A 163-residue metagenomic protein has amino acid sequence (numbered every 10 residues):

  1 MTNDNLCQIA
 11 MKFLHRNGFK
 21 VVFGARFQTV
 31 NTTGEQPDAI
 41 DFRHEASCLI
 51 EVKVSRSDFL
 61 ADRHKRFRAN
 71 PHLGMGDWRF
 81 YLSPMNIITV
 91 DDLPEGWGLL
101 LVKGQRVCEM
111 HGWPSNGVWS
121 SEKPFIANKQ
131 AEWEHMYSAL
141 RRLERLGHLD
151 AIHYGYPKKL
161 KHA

Functional and structural regions predicted by a protein language model:
M1-R16, D91-A163: Non-catalytic C-terminal interaction segments of nucleic acid-processing enzymes
N3, T32, L60-D62: A conditional alpha-helix N-cap/helix-loop micro-motif detector
H15-T32: A short acidic/basic microdomain associated with nuclease active sites
V22, I40, L100: Residues in well-ordered beta-strands of folded domains
N31-Q36, R56: A short, well-structured beta->alpha microelement
G34-L49: Active-site beta-strand-loop-beta-strand hairpin of nuclease catalytic cores that positions key catalytic residues
S47, K53-V102: Catalytic cores of nucleic-acid endonucleases
